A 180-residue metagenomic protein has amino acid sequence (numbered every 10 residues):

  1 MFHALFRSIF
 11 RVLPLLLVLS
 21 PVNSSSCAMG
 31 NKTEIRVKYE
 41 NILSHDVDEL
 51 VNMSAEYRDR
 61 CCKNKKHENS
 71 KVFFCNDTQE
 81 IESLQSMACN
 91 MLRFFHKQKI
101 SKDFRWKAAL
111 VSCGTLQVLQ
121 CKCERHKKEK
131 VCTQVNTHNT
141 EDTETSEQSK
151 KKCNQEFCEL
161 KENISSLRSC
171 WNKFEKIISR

Functional and structural regions predicted by a protein language model:
F6-S24: Cleavable N-terminal signal peptides of Sec/SRP-targeted secreted and luminal proteins
S26-R180: Extracellular/luminal segments of secreted precursors and ectodomains of membrane proteins
